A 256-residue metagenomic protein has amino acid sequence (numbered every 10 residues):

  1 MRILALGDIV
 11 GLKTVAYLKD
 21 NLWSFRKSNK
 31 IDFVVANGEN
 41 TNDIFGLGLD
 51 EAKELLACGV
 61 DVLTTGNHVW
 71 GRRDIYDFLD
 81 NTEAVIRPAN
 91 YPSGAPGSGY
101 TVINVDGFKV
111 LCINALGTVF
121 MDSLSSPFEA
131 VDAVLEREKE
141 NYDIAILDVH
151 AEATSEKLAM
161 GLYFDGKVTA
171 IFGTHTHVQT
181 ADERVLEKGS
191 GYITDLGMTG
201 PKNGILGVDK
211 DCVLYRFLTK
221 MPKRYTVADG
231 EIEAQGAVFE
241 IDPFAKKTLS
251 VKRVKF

Functional and structural regions predicted by a protein language model:
M1-F256: Acidic, metal/ion-coordinating pockets
